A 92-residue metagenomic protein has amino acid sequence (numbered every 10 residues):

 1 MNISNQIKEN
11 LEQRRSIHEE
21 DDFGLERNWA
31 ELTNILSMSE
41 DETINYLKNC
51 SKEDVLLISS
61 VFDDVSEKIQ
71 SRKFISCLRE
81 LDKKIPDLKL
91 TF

Functional and structural regions predicted by a protein language model:
M1-T33: Short terminal alpha-helical segments
N2-L11, S37-N49, S71-E80: Amphipathic alpha-helical scaffolding segments comprising HEAT/armadillo-like alpha-solenoid repeats
Q13, I17-E20, I35-M38, L81-K84 (+1 more regions): Surface-exposed polar/charged interaction patches
R14, L25-W29, T43-I44, L56 (+1 more regions): Generic, low-specificity signal for short hydrophobic/alpha-helical stretches with a mild N-terminal bias, encompassing
E26-L36, S59-I69, L90-F92: Structural detector for internal amphipathic alpha-helices that build alpha-solenoid repeat scaffolds
D41, K52-L56, L88: Alpha-helix N-cap/helix-start positions at coil->helix boundaries
N49-S76: Short, solvent-exposed linear motifs at loop/edge-of-secondary-structure regions
S66-F92: Amphipathic alpha-helical binding modules
